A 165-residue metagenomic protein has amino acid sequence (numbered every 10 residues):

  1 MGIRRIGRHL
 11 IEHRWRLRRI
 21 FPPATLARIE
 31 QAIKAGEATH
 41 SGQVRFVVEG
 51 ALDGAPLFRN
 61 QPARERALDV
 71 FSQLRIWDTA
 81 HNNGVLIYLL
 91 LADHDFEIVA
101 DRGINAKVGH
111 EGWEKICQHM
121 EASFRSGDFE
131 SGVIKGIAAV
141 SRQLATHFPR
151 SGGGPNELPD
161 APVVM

Functional and structural regions predicted by a protein language model:
G2-S151, P155, P159-D160, V164-M165: Divalent-cation
